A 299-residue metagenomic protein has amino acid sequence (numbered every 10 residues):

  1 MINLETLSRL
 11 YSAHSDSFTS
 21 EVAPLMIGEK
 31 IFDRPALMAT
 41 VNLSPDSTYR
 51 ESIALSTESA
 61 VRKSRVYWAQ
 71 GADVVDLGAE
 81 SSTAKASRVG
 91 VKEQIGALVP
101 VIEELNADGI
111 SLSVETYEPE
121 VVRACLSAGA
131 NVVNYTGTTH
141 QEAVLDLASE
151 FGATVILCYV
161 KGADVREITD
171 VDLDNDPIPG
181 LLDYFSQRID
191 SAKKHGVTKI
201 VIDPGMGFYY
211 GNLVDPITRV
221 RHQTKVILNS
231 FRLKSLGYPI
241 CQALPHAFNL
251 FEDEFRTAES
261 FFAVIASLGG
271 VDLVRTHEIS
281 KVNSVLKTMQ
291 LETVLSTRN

Functional and structural regions predicted by a protein language model:
M1-T48, R62, K287, T293-N299: N-terminal amphipathic alpha-helix/helix-capping segment at the start of soluble metabolic enzymes
R9-L10, S47-E58, R62, S82-P100 (+5 more regions): Active-site-adjacent loop and "lid" segments of alpha/beta metabolic enzymes
P35-V41, W68, V75-L77, L112-V114 (+5 more regions): Hydrophobic faces of well-ordered beta-strands that scaffold small-molecule active sites in alpha/beta enzyme cores
P45-A54, A72-A79, I200, M206: Glycine/serine-rich anion-binding loops at beta->alpha junctions that coordinate negatively charged ligand groups
S59-S81: Active-site cofactor/substrate anionic-group-binding motifs, chiefly glycine- and Lys/Arg-rich phosphate-binding loops
Y67-W68, V75, L105, C125 (+2 more regions): Hydrophobic pocket-lining residues that define ligand/cofactor binding sites across diverse proteins
E104-S113: Catalytic PLP-binding core of fold-type I/II PLP enzymes
